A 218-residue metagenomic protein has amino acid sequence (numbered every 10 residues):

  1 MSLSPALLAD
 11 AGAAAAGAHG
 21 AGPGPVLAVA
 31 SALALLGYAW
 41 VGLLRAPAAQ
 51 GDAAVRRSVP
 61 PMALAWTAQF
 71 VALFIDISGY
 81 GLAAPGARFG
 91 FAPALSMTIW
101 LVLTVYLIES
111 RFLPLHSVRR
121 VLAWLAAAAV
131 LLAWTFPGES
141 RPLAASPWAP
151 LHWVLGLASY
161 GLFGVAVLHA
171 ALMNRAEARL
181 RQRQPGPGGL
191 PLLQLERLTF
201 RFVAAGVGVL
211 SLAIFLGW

Functional and structural regions predicted by a protein language model:
M1-V26: Short, strongly hydrophobic alpha-helical membrane anchors
P23-L35, G86-I99: Structural signature of hydrophobic alpha-helical transmembrane segments
A28-Q50, H169: N-terminal signal-anchor/start-transfer transmembrane helix
V29-A34, P150-L168: Alpha-helical transmembrane segments
V55-A63, P93, H116-A127: Cytoplasmic-side transmembrane-helix entry/capping segments in multi-pass membrane proteins
P61-S78, A128-A133: A generic, lipid-embedded transmembrane alpha helix
I108-S159: Hydrophobic alpha-helical segments and helix pairs
R179-W218: A mid-sequence, solvent-exposed acidic-amphipathic segment
